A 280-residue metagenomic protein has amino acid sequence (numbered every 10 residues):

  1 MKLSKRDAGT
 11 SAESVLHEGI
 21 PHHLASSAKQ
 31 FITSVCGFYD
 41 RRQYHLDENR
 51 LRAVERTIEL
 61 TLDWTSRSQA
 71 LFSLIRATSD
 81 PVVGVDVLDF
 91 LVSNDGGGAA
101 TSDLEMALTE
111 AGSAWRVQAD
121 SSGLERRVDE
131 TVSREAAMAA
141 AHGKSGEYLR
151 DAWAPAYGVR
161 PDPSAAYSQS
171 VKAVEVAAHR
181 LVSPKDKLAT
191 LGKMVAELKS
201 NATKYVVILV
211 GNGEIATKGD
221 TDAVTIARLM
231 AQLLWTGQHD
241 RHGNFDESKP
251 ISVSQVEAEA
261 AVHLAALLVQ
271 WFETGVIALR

Functional and structural regions predicted by a protein language model:
K2-K5, G9-E13, H17-E18, A25-E147: Internal, Lys/Arg-enriched amphipathic helical interaction segments that engage polyanionic partners
H17, H22-H23, H45, H142 (+3 more regions): Histidine (H) residue identity feature
E147, P155-R280: Amphipathic, oligomerization/interface secondary-structure segments
